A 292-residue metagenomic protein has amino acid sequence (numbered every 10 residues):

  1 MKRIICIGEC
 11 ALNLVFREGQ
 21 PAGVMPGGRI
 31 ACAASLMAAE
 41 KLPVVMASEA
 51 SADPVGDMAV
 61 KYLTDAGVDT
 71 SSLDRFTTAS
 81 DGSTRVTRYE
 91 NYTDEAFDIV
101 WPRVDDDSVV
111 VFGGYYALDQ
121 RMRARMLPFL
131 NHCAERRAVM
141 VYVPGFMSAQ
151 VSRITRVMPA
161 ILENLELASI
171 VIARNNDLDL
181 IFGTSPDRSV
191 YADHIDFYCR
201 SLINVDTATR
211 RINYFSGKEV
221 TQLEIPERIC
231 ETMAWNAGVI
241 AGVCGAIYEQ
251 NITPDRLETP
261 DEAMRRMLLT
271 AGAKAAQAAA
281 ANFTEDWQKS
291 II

Functional and structural regions predicted by a protein language model:
M1-E18: Positively charged, low-complexity intrinsically disordered leader regions
K2, C133-V139, D196-L202: A short helix->loop->beta-strand "cap" motif at the edges of active sites that frequently abuts
N13-F16, Q20, V24, P43-Y116 (+1 more regions): Conserved N-terminal subdomain of the carbohydrate kinase-like
G19-G27, Q222-A234: Short pre-catalytic strand/loop immediately N-terminal to key active-site residues, enriched for Gly-Thr
A33-P43, A246-Y248: Alpha-helix C-terminal capping segments
V109, A117-S189, R210-R211: Conserved beta-alpha-beta core of the PfkB/ribokinase-like small-molecule kinase fold
I170-L180, Y191-I229: Conserved phosphate-donor
I225-I292: Conserved post-catalytic alpha-helical subdomain immediately downstream of the catalytic base and nucleotide-binding
